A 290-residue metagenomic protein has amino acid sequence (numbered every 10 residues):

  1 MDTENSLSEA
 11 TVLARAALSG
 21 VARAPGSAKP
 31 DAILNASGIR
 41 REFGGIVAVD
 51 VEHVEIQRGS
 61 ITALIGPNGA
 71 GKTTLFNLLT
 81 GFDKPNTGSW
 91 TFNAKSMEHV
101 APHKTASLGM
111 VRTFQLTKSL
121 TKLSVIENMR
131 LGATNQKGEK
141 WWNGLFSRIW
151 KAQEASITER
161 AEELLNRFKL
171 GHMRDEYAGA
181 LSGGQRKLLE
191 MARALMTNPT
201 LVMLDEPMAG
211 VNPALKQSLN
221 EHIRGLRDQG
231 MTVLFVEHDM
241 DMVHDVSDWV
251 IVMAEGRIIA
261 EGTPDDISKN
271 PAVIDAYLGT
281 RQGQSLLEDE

Functional and structural regions predicted by a protein language model:
M1-R40, Q282-E290: ABC-family P-loop ATPase nucleotide-binding domain
R23, W141-M173, E221-R224: Conserved ABC ATPase "signature" region
I65-P67: The feature captures the beta-strand-to-loop junction immediately N-terminal to the Walker
T80: Helix-to-loop junction immediately C-terminal to a conserved catalytic motif
V202-E206: Catalytic Walker B motif of ABC-type/P-loop ATPase nucleotide-binding domains
V243-D245: A short, surface-exposed alpha-helical micro-motif characterized by mixed small hydrophobic and charged/polar residues
